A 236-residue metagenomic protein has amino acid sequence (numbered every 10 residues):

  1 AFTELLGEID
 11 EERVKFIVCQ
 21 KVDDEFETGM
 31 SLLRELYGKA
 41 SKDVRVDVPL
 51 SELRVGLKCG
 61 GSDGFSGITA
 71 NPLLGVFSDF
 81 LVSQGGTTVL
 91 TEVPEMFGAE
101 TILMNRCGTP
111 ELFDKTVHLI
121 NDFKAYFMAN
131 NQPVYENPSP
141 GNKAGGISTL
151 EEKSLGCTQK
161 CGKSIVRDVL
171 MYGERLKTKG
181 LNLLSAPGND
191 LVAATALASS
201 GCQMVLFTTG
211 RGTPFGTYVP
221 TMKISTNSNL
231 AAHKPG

Functional and structural regions predicted by a protein language model:
A1-V44: Active-site cavity-forming subdomains of large catalytic enzyme subunits
E8-D10, P49, K177: Short, structurally constrained coil/turn elements that cap an alpha-helix or connect an alpha-helix to the following
E25, E52, L57-C59, D63-G236: Anaerobic metallocofactor- and corrinoid-dependent redox/one-carbon enzyme cores, especially those from methanogenesis
G38-V46, G61, A129: Conserved helix-loop functional segments at active or binding sites
V44-R54: Glycine-rich phosphate/diphosphate-binding loops that line cofactor/substrate pockets in enzymes
